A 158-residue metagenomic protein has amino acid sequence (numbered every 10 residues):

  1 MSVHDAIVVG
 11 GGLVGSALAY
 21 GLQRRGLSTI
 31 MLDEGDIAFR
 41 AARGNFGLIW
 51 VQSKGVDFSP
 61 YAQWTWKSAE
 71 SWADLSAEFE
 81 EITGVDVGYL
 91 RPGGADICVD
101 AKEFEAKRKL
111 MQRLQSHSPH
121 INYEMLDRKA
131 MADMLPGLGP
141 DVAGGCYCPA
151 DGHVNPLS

Functional and structural regions predicted by a protein language model:
H4-M31: N-terminal Rossmann-like FAD-binding beta1-loop-alpha1 element of flavoenzymes
Q23-N45: Glycine-rich FAD pyrophosphate-binding loop
A38, A132-G139: FAD-binding beta-loop-beta segment adjacent to the flavin cofactor pocket
R43, V87-L90, G139-D141: Short, flexible turn/loop "capping" segments at secondary-structure junctions
L48-M134: Dinucleotide-binding Rossmann-like beta1-alpha1 core, especially the glycine-rich loop that anchors the ADP
C146-S158: Helical element adjacent to the flavin cofactor pocket in flavoenzyme catalytic cores
